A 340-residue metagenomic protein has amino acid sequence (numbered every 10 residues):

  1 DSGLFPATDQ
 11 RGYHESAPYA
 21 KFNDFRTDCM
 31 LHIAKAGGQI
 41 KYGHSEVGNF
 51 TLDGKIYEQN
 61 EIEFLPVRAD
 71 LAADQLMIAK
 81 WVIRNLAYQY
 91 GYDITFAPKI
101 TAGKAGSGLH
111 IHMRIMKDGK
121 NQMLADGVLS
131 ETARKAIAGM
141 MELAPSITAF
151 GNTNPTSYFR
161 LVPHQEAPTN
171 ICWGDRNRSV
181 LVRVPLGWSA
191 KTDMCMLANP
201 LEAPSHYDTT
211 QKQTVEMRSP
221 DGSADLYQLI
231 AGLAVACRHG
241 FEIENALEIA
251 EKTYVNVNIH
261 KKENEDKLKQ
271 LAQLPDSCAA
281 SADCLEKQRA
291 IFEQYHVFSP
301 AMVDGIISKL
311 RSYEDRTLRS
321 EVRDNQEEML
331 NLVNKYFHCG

Functional and structural regions predicted by a protein language model:
D1-G340: Glycine-rich, acidic/polar active-site loops that bind/position phosphate-bearing ligands
